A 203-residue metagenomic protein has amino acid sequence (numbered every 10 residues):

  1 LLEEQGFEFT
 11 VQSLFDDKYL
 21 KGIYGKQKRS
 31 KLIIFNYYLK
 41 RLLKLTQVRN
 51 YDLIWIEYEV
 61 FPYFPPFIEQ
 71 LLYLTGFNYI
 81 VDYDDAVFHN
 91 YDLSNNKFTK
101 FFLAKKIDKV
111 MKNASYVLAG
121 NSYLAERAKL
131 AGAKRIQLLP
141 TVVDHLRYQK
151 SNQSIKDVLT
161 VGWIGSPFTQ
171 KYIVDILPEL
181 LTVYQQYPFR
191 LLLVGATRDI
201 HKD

Functional and structural regions predicted by a protein language model:
L1, Q5, T10, D144-Y148 (+1 more regions): Conserved catalytic-core segment of nucleotide-activated headgroup transferases in glycan assembly
L1-Y51, G195-K202: N-terminal strand-loop element at the rim of the active site of nucleotide-sugar-dependent glycosyltransferases
F15-K28, Y79-D108, Q149, D157: Acceptor-binding helix/loop patch of EC 2.4 sugar-transfer enzymes, predominantly nucleotide-sugar-dependent
Y19-K21, Y63-F64, A125-A128, R147 (+2 more regions): Short, charged/polar "capping" segments at the starts of alpha-helices and the immediately preceding loops
L39-N50, F64, I68-V81, V87-F88 (+1 more regions): Membrane-proximal helix-turn-helix segments that form the acceptor-binding/catalytic region of lipid-linked
I56-P62: Short His-centered aromatic/hydrophobic patch
Y58, N121-S122: Helix N-cap/beta->alpha junction signal
Y123, V142: Carbohydrate-associated surface elements
